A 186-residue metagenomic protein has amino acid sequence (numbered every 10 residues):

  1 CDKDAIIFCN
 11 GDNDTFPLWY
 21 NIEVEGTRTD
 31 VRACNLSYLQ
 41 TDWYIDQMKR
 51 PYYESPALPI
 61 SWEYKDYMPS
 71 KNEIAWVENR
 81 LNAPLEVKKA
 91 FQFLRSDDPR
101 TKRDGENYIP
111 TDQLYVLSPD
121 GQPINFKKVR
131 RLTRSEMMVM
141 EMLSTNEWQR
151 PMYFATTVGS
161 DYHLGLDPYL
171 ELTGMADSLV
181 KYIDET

Functional and structural regions predicted by a protein language model:
C1-D4, N21-T186: ER/secretory pathway lumenal C-terminal domains and tails of membrane proteins involved in glycoprotein biogenesis
F16-P17: Phosphate- and divalent-cation-binding pockets in alpha/beta enzyme and binding domains that engage nucleotide-derived
